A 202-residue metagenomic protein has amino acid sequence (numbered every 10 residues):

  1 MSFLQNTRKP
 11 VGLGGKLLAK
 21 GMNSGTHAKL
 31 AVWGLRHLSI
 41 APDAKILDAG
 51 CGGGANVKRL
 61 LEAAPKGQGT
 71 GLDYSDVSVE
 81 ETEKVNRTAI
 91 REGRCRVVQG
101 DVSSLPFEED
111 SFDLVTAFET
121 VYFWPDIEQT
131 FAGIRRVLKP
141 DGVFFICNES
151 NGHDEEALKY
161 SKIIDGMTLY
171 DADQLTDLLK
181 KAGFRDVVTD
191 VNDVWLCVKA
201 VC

Functional and structural regions predicted by a protein language model:
N6, P10, G14-S24, V143-K199: C-terminal alpha-helical "lid/dimerization" subdomain adjacent to the S-adenosyl-L-methionine
G25-A44, R59: Conserved alpha-helix/loop element of class I SAM-dependent methyltransferases that forms part of the SAM/SAH-binding
L38-I40, A63-A64, L138: A generic alpha-to-beta junction signature in SAM-dependent methyltransferases
D43, L138-V143: Short glycine-dipeptide loop
L47-S104: Class I SAM-dependent methyltransferase SAM/SAH-binding core
S103-L114: A short acidic, Gly/Pro-enriched loop at the edge of an enzyme's catalytic core that lines a small-molecule cofactor
L114-D126: A short SAM/SAH-binding and catalytic strip from SAM-dependent methyltransferases
E128-P140: A short glycine-rich, Lys/Arg-flanked "PGG" loop and its adjoining helix->strand segment in the class I
